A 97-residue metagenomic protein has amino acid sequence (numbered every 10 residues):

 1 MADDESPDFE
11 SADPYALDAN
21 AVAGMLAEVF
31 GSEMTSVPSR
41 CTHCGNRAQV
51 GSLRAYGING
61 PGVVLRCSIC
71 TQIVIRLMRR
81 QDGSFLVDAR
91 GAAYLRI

Functional and structural regions predicted by a protein language model:
M1-V22, S32: Long, charged N-terminal interaction/targeting segments
D3, L86-G91, L95-I97: Non-catalytic peripheral regions of nucleotide-handling enzymes
L17-G31, N46-L53: Short Cys/His-rich Zn2+-coordinating modules
M34-R40, P61-V63: Short metal-coordination and nucleic-acid-contact micro-motifs, chiefly zinc-binding Cys/His arrays
C41-C44, C67-C70: Short cysteine-rich clusters marking metal-coordination/redox-active sites
V50-R54, L77-R80: Short Cys/His-rich "knuckle" micro-motifs
R54-G62: Short linker/helix segments within small regulatory modules
I69-S84, I97: Short metal-binding segments enriched for Cys and/or His
